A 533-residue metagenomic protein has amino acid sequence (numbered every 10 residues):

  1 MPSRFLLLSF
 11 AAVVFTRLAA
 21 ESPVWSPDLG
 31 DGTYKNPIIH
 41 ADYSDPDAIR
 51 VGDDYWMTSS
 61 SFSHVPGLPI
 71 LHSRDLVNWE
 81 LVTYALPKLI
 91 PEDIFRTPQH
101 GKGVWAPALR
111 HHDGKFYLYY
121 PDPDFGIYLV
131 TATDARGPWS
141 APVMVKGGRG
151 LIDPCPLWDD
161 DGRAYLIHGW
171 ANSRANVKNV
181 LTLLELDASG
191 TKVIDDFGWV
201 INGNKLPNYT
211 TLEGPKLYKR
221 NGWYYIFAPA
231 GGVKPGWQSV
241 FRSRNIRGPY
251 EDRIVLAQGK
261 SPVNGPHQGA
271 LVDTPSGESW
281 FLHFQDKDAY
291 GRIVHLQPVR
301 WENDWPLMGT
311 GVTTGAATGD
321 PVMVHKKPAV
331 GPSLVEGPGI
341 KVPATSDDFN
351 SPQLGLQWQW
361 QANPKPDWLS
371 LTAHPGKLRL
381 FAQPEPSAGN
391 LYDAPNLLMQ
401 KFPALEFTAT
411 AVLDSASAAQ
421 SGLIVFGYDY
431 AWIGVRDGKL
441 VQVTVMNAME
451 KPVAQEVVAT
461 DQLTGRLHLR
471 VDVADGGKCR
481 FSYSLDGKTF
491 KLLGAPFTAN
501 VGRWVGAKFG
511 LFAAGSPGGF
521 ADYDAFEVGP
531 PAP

Functional and structural regions predicted by a protein language model:
M1-P2: N-terminal secretory signal peptides that target proteins for export/translocation
F5-V14: Sec-dependent N-terminal signal peptides
A20-P533: Carbohydrate-active catalytic/glycan-binding domains of CAZyme proteins, especially the secreted or lumenal ectodomains
